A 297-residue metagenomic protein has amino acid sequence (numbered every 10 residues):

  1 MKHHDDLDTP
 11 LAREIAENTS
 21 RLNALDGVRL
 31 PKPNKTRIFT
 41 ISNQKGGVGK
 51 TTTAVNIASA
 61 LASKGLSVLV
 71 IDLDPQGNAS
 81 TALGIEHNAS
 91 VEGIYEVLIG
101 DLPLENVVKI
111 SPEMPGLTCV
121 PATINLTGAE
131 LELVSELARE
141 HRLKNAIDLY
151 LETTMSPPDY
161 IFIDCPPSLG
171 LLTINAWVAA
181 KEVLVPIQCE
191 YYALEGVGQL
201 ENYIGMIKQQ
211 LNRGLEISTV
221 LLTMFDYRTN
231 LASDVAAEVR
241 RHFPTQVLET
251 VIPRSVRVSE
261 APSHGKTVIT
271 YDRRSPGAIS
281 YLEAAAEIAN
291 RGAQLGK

Functional and structural regions predicted by a protein language model:
M1-K297: P-loop NTP-binding core
